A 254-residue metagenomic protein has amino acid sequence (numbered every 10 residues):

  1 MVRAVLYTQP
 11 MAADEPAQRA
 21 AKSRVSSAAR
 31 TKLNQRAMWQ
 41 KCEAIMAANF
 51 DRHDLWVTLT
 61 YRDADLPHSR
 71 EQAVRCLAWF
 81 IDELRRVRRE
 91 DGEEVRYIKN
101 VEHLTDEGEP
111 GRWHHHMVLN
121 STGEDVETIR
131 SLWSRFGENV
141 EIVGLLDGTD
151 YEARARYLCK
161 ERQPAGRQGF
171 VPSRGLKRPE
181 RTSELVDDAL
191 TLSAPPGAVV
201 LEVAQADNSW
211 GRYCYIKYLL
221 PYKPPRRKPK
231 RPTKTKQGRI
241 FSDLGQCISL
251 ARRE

Functional and structural regions predicted by a protein language model:
M1-G111, S121-E254: Right-hand nucleic-acid polymerase module
H114: Calcium-binding loop positions in Ca2+-binding modules
M117-V118: Long, low-complexity, serine/threonine/proline-rich intrinsically disordered regulatory regions in eukaryotic signaling
